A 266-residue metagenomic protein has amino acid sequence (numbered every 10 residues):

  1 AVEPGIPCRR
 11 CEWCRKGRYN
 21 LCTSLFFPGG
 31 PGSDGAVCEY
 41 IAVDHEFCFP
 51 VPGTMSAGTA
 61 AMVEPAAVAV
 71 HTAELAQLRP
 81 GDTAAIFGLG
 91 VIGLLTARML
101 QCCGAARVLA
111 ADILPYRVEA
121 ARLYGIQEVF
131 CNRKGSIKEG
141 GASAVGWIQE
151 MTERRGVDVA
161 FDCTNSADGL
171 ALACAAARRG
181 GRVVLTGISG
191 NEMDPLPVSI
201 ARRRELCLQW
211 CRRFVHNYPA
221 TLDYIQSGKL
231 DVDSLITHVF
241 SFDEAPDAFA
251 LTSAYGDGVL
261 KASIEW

Functional and structural regions predicted by a protein language model:
A1-V2, A85, V184: Hydrophobic beta-strand signal
E3, F161-C163, W266: Short, well-ordered coil/turn residues at beta-beta hairpins and beta-strand->alpha-helix junctions within
I6-F87: NAD(P)H dinucleotide-binding glycine-rich loop of Rossmann-like/cofactor-binding domains, especially the beta1-alpha1
C8, V37-C38, C48, A66-A69 (+6 more regions): A general structural signal for well-ordered alpha-helical segments in protein cores
M55-I137: Mid-domain Rossmann-like dinucleotide-binding core that forms the NAD(H)/NADP(H) cofactor-binding site
A76-L78, C103, E119-C207, P246: Glycine-rich cofactor phosphate-binding loops and adjacent beta1-alpha1 units of small-molecule cofactor enzyme domains
A171-A175, R179, V215-W266: C-terminal hydrophobic helical "lid"/dimerization subdomain of Rossmann-like NAD(P)H-dependent oxidoreductases
G187-G190, C211-F214, F240: Short strand-turn motif at the edge of the Rossmann-like AdoMet-binding core
